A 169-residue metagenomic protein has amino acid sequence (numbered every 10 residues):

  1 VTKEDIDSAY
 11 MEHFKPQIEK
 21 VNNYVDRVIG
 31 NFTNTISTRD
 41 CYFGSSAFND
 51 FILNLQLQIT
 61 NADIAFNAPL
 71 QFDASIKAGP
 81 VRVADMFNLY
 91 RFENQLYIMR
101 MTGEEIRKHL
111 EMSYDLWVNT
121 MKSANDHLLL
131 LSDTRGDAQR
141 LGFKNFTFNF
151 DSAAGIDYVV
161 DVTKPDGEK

Functional and structural regions predicted by a protein language model:
V1-Y24, W117-M121, N125: Active-site-adjacent helix-turn-beta-strand microarchitecture at beta-sheet edges that either contains or buttresses
D7-F14, I18, V25, S45-N49 (+3 more regions): Generic structural signal for well-ordered, non-membrane alpha-helical segments in soluble metabolic enzymes
A9-Y10, R27-F32, R82-A84: Short amphipathic alpha-helical segments, especially helix-boundary/capping motifs
N22-C41: A short, surface-exposed helix-loop junction/capping segment
I36-S45, N94-Y97: Second-shell loop/turn segments in exported
D50-K169: Feature captures C-terminal
